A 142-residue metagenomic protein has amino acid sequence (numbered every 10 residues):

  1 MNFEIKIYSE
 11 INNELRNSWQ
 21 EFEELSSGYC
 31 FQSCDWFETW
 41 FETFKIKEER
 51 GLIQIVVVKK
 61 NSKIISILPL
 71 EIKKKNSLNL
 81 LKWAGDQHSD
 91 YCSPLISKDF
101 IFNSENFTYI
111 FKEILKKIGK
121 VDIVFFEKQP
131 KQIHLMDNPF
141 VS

Functional and structural regions predicted by a protein language model:
M1-S142: N-acyltransferase acceptor-side catalytic subdomain
